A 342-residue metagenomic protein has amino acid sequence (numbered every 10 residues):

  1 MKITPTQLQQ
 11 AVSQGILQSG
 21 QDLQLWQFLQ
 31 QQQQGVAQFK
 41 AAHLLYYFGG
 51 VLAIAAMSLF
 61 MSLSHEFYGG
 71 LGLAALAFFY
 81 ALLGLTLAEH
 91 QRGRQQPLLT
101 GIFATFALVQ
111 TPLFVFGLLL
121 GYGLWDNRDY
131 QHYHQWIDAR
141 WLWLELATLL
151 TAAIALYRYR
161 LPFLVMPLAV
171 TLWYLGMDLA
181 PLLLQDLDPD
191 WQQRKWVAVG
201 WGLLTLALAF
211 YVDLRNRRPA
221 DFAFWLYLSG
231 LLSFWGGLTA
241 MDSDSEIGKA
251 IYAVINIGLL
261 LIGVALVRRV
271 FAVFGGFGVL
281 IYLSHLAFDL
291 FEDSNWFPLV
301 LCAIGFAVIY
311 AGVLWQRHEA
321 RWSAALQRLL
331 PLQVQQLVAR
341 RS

Functional and structural regions predicted by a protein language model:
M1-S342: Alpha-helical multi-pass membrane segments and their bilayer interfacial helix-loop junctions
